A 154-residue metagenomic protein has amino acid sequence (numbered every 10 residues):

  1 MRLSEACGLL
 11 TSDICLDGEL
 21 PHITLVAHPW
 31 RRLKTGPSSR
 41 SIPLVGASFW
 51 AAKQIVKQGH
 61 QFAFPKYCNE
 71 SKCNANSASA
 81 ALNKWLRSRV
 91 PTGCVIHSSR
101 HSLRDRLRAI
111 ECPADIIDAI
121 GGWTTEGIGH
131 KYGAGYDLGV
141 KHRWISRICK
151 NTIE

Functional and structural regions predicted by a protein language model:
S4, G8-A51, G127: Conserved tyrosine-mediated DNA breakage-rejoining catalytic core shared by Y-recombinases
E5, S98-T124: C-terminal catalytic core of tyrosine-transesterase DNA break-rejoin enzymes
G8, A80, R106, A119 (+1 more regions): DNA-binding alpha-helical recognition surfaces that contact promoter or target DNA
D13-L16, L20, T92-G93, C112-G133 (+1 more regions): Short, polar N-cap/turn motifs at the start of nucleic acid-interacting alpha helices
E19, S38, Q58, V90 (+1 more regions): Exposed loop/turn and edge beta-strand positions of beta-sandwich/beta-sheet ligand-binding modules
H28, P43-T92: Active-site/catalytic core of tyrosine-dependent DNA strand-transfer enzymes
P29, N69-E70, G121-I153: Catalytic-site neighborhood detector that most strongly recognizes the C-terminal catalytic loop/helix of tyrosine
N74, A78, L82, I96 (+3 more regions): Hydrophobic (often cysteine-bearing) scaffold residues that line and stabilize catalytic clefts of nucleotide/cofactor
